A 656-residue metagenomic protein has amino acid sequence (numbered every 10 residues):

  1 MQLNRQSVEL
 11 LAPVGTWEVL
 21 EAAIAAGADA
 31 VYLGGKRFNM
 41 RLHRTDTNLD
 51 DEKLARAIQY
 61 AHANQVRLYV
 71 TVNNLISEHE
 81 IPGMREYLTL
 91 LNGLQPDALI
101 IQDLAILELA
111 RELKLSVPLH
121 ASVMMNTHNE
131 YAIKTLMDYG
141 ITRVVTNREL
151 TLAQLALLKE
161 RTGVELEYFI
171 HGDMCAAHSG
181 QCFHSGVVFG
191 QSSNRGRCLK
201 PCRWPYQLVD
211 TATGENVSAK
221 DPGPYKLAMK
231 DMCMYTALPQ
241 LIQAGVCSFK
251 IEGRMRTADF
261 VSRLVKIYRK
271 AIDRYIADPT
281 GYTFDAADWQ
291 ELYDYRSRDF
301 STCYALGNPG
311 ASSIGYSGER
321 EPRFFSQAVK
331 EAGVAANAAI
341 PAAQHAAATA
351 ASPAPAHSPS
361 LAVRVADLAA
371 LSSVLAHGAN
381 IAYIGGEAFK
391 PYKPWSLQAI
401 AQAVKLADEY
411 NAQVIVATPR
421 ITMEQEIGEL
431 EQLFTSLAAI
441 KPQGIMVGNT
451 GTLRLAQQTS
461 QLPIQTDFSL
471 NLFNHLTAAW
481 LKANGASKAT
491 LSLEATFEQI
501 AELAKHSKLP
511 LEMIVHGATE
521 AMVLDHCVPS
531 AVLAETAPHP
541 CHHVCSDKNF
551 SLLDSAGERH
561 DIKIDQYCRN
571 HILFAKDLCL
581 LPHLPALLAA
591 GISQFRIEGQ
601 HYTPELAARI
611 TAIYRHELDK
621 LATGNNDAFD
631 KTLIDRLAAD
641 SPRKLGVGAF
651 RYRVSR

Functional and structural regions predicted by a protein language model:
Q2-T127, Q154-S248, M255-W480, T490-R656: Active-site pocket-lining/capping segments in soluble small-molecule metabolic enzymes
G140, H377-A379, G485-A486: A cross-taxonomic marker for long C-terminal extensions/tails that follow the last structured domain
I141-R143, L150, G163, K488: Extended, well-folded interaction surfaces typified by the phenylalanyl-tRNA synthetase beta subunit core
